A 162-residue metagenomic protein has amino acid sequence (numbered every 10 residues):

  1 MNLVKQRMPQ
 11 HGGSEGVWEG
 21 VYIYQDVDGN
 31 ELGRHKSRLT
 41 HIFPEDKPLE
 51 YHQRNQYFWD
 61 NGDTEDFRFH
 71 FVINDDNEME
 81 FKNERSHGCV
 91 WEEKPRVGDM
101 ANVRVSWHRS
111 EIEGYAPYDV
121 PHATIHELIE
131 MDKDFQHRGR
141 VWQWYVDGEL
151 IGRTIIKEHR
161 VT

Functional and structural regions predicted by a protein language model:
M1-R7: Short N-terminal edge-element motif at the start of the domain
M8-T162: Soluble ligand-binding/transfer domains with enclosed cavities or grooves
